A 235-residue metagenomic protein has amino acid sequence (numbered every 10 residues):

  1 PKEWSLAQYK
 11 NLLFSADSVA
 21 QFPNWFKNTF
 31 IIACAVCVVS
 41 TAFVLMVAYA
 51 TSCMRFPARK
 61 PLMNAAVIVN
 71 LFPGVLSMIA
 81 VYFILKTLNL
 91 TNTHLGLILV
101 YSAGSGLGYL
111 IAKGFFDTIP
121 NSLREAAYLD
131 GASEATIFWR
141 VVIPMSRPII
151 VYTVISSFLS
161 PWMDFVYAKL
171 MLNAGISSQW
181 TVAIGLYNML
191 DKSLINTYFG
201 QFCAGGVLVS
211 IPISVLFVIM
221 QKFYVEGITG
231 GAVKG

Functional and structural regions predicted by a protein language model:
P1-G235: A structural signal for multi-pass alpha-helical bundles of membrane permease subunits that mediate small-molecule
